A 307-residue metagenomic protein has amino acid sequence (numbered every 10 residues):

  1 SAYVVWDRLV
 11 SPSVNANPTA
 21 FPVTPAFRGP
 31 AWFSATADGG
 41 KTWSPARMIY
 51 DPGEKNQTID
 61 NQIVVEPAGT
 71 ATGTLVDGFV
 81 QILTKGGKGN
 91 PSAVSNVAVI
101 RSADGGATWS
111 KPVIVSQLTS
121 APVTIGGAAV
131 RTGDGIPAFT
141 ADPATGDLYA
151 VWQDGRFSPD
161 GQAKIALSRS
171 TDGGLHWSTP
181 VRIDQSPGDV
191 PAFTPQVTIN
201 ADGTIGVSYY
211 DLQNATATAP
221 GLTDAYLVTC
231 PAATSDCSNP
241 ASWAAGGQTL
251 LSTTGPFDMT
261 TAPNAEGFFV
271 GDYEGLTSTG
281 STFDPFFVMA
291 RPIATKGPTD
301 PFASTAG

Functional and structural regions predicted by a protein language model:
S1-G307: Extracellular, repeat-based ectodomains that mediate carbohydrate processing or recognition
